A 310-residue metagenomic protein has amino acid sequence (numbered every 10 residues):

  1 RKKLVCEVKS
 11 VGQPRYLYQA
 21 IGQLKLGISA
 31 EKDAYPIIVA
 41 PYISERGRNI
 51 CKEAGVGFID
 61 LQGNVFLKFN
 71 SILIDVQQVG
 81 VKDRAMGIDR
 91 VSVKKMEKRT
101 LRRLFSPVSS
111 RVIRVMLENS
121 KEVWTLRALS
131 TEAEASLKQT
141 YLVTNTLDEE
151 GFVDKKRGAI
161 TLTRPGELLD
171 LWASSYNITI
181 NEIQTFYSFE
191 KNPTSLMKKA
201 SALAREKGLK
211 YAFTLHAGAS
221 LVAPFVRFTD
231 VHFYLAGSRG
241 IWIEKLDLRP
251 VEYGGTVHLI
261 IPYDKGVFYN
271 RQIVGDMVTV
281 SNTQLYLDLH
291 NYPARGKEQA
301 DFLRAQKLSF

Functional and structural regions predicted by a protein language model:
R1-E31, V39, I43-E45, N49-A54 (+3 more regions): Long, low-complexity, charge-rich intrinsically disordered regions
V39, T100, K121, A135 (+1 more regions): Conserved aromatic-histidine-acidic binding/catalytic patches
V56-G57, N64, E118-E122: Alpha-helix capping at helix-to-loop junctions
V65-L67, S71-D75: Asp-box/WD-like beta-propeller blade repeats and closely related beta-sheet repeat scaffolds
V76-R111: Short alpha-helical segments that sit at the start of domains
S109-L171: Loop-centered beta-sheet repeat module
